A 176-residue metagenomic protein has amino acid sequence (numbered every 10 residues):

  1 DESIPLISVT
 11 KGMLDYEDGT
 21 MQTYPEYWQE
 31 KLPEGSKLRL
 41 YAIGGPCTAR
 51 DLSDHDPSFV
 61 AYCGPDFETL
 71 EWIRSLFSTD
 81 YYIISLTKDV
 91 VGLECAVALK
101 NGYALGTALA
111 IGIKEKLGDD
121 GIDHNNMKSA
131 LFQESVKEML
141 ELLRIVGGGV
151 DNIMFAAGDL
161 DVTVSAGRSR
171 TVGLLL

Functional and structural regions predicted by a protein language model:
D1, K11, G64-P65, A166: Short glycine-/small-residue-rich Rossmann-like dinucleotide-binding loops
D1-P57, I73: Rossmann-like NAD(P)(H) cofactor-binding subdomain of soluble oxidoreductases
V9, I43, T87-D89, M154: Conserved beta-strand termini and adjacent loop/short-helix elements that scaffold enzyme active sites in alpha/beta
M13-Y16, L93-E94, V162: Short, small-residue-enriched loops and turns at beta-alpha junctions that line or gate enzyme active sites
M21-P25, L70, G102, V136 (+2 more regions): A general structural signal for well-ordered alpha-helical segments in protein cores
K31-G35, P57-D151: Internal alpha-helical scaffold of NAD(P)-dependent oxidoreductase catalytic cores
R50-D54, A96-V97, V164: Short glycine-biased active-site loop of nucleotidyltransferases that positions the nucleotide triphosphate and helps
G147-L176: C-terminal substrate-binding/catalytic lobe of Rossmann-fold NAD(P)-dependent oxidoreductases
